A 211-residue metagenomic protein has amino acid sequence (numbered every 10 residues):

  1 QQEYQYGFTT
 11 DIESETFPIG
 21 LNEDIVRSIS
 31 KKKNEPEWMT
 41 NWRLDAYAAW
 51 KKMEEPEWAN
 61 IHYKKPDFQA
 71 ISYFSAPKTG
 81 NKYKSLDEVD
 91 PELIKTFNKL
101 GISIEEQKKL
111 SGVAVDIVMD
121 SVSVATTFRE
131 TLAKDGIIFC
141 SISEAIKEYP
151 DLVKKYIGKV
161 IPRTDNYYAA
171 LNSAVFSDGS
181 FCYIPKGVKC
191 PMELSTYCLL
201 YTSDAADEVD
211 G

Functional and structural regions predicted by a protein language model:
Q1-S203: Glycine-rich and polybasic anion-binding loops at the starts of cofactor/ligand-binding domains
Y201-G211: Single conserved hydrophobic/aromatic residue that forms the stacking wall/gate of nucleotide- or nucleobase-binding
